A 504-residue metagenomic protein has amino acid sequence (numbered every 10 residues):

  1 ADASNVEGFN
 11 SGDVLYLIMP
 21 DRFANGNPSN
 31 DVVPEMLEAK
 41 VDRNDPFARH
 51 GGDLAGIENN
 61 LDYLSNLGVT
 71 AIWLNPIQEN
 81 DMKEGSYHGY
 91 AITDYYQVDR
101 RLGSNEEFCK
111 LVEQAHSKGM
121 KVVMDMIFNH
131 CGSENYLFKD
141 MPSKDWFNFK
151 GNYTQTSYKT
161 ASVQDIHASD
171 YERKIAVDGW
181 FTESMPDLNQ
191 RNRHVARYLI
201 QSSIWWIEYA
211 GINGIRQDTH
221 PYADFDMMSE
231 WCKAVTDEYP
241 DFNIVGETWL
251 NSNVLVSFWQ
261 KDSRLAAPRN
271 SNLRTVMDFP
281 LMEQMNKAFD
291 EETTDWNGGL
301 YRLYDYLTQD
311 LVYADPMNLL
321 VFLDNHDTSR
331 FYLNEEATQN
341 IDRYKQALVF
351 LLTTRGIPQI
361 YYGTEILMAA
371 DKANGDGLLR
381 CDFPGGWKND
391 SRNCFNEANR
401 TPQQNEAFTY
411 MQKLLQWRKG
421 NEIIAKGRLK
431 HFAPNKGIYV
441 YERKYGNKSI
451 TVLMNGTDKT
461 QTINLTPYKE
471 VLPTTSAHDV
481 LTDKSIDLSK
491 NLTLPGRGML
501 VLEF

Functional and structural regions predicted by a protein language model:
A1-Y16, A24, V33-E35, A55-E58 (+3 more regions): Carbohydrate-interacting/catalytic domains
E7-F9, D13-V14, D21-A210, M228-E238 (+3 more regions): Substrate-binding/active-site clefts of carbohydrate-active enzymes
Y16, I72-L74, V122-M124, I215 (+3 more regions): Hydrophobic faces of well-ordered beta-strands that scaffold small-molecule active sites in alpha/beta enzyme cores
M19-R22, Q78, D99, F128 (+5 more regions): Short, flexible loop/turn elements at secondary-structure junctions
G68-T70, K118-M120, G211-N213, P240-F242 (+2 more regions): Short, well-ordered coil/turn segments that N-cap beta-strands
H130, N135-F138, S202-I204, E208-A314 (+8 more regions): Active-site-proximal helices and loops of the catalytic beta/alpha 8
P316-A337: Active-site clefts of carbohydrate-active enzymes
L352-T364: C-terminal substrate/ligand-recognition segments
